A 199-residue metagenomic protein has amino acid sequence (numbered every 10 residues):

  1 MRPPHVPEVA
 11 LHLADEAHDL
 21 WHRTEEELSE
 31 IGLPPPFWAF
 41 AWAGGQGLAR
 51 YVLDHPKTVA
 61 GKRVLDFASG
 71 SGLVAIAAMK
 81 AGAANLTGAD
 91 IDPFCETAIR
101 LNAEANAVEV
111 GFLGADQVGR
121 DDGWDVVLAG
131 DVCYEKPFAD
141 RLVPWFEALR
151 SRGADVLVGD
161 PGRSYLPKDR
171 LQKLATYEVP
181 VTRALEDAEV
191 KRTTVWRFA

Functional and structural regions predicted by a protein language model:
M1-A199: S-adenosylmethionine-dependent methyltransferases
